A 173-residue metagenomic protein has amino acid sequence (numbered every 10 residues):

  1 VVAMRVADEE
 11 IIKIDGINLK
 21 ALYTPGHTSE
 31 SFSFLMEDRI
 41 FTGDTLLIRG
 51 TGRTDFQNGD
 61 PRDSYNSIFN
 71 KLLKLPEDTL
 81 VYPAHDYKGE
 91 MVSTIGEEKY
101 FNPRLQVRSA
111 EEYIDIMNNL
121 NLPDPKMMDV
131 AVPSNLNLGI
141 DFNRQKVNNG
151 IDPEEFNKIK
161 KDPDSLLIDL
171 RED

Functional and structural regions predicted by a protein language model:
V1-A21: Active-site HxH/HxHxD metal-binding segment of metal-dependent hydrolases
A3-R5, V81, L167: Conserved beta-strand scaffold positions in the cores of enzyme catalytic domains, especially in NTP/NDP-utilizing
A7, H27-T28, N66-N70, I151-F156: A generic local structural motif
N18, T28-V130, S134-L136: Metallo-beta-lactamase
K20, I40, L166-I168: Conserved beta-strand elements of the Class I
T24: Hydrophobic alpha-helical positions that pack around
R108-D173: Flexible, polar/low-complexity N-terminal or interdomain linker segments that lie immediately upstream of folded
